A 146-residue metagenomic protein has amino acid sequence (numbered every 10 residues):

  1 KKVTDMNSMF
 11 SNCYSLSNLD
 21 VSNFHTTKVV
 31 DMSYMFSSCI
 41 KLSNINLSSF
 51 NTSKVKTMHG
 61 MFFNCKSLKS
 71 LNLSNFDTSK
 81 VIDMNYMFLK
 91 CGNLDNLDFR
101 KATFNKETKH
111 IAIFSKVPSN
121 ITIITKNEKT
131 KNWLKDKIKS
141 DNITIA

Functional and structural regions predicted by a protein language model:
K1-A146: Negatively charged
